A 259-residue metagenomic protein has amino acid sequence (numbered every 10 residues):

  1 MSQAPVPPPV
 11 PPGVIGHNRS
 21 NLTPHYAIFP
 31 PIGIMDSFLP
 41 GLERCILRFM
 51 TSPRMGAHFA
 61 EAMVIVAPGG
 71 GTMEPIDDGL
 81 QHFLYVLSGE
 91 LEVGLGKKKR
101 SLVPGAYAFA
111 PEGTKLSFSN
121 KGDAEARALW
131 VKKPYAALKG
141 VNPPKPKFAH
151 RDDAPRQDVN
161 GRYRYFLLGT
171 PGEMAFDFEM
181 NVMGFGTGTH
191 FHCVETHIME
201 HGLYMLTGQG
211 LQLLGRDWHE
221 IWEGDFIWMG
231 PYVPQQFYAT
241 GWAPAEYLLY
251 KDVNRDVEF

Functional and structural regions predicted by a protein language model:
M1-H58, D123-D177: A short, N-terminal "cap"/entry segment at the start of jelly-roll beta-barrel domains of the cupin/DSBH fold
S2-P9, N18-N21, C193-T196, E200-F259: C-terminal functional regions that serve as terminal interaction/effector modules
F29-G33, E43-S52, A60-D78, L168-P171 (+2 more regions): Conserved short histidine dyad/triad with adjacent acidic residue
P68, G79-G96, I198-L211, G215-R216: Glycine- and acidic-residue-biased ligand/ion/polar-headgroup-sensing regions
T72-P75, V93-G94, L102, A110 (+6 more regions): Short beta-strand His + acidic residue motifs that chelate non-heme Fe in jelly-roll/DSBH and cupin folds
F83, K97-E112, R216-P231: Short acidic-glycine-tyrosine-enriched beta hairpin
K99, E112-A137, P231-V257: Ligand-binding loop in jelly-roll beta-barrel domains
K147-H219: Surface-exposed interaction/gating patches
